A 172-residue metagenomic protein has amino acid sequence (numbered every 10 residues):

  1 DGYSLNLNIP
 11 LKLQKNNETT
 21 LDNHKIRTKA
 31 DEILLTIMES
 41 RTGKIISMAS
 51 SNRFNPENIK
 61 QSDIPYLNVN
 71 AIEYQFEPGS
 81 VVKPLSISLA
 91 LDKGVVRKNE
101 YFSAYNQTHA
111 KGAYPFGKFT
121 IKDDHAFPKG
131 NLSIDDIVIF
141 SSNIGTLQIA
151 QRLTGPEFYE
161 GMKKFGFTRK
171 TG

Functional and structural regions predicted by a protein language model:
D1-I33: Conserved, well-ordered alpha-helix/loop/beta-strand core segments that scaffold catalytic motifs
I9, I33-S80, S88-G172: Beta-lactam-recognizing serine transpeptidase/beta-lactamase-like catalytic domain environment
